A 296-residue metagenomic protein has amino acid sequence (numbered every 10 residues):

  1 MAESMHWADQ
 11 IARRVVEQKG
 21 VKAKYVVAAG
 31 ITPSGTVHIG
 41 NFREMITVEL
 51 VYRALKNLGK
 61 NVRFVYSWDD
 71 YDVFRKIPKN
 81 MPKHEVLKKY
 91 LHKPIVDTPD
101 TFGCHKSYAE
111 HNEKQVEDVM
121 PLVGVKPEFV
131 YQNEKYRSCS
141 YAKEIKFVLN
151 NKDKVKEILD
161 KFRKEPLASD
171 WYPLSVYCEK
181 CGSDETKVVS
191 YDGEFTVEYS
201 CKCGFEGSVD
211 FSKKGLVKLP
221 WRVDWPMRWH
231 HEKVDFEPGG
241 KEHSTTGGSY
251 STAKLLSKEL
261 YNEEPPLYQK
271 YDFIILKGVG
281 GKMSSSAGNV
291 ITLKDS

Functional and structural regions predicted by a protein language model:
M1-K156, P166, A253-L255, E259: N-terminal Rossmann-like or analogous alpha/beta NTP/dinucleotide-binding catalytic cores that position adenine
A2-I31, E165-S296: Alpha-helical recognition segments enriched in aromatics with Gly/Pro capping that present substrate-recognition
I158-F162: Inter-helical turn/loop segments and adjacent helix faces that build the functional surface of alpha-helical bundle
